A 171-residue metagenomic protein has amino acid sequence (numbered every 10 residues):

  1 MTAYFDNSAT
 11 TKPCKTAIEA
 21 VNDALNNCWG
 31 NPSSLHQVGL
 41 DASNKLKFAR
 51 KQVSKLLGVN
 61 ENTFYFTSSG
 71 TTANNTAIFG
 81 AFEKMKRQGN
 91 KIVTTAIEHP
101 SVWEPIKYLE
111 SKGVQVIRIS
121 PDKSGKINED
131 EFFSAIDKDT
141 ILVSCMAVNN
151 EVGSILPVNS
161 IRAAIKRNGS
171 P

Functional and structural regions predicted by a protein language model:
M1-P171: Pyridoxal 5′-phosphate
